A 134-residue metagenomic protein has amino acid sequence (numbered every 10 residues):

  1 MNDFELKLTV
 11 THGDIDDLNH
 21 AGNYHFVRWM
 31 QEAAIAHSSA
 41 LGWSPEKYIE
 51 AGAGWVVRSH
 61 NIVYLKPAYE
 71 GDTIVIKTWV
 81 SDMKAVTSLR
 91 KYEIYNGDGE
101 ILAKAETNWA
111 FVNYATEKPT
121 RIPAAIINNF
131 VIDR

Functional and structural regions predicted by a protein language model:
M1-R58, V112-R134: Hot-dog-fold acyl-thioester-processing enzymes
F4-L6, I101-A105: Short beta-strand segments
H12, Y92-E93, W109: Generic short beta-strand
H37-M83, T87-S88, L102: Hydrophobic beta-strand-centered segment that forms part of the acyl-chain substrate-binding groove
D82, N96, A110-F111: PAS-family sensory domains and close relatives that share small-molecule sensor folds
R90-G99: Short, compositionally biased
G99-E100, E117: A glycine-centered beta-loop-beta connector
